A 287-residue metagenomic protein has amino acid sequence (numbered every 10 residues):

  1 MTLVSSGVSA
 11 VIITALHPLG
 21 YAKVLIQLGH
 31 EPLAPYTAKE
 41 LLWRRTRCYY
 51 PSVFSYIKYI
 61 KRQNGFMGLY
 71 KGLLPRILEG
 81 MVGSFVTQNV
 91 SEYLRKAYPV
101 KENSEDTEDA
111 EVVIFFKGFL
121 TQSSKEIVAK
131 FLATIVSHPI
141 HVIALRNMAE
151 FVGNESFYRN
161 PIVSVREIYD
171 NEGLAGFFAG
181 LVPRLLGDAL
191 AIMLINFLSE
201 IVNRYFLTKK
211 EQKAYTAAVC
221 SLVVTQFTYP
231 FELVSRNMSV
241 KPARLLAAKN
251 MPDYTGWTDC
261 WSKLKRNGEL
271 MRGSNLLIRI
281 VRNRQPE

Functional and structural regions predicted by a protein language model:
M1-E287: Matrix-facing interhelical linker segments
